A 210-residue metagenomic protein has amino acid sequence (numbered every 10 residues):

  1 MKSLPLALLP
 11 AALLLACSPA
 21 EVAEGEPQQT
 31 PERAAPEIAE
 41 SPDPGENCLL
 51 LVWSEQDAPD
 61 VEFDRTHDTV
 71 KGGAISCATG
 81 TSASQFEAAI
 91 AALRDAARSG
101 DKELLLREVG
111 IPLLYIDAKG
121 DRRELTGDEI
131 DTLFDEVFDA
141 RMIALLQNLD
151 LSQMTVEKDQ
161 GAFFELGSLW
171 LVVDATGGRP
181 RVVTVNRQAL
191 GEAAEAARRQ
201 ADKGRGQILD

Functional and structural regions predicted by a protein language model:
K2-P10: Sec-dependent signal peptide recognition, specifically the positively charged N-region followed immediately by
L15-A16: C-terminal motif of bacterial Sec signal peptides marking the signal peptidase cleavage site
E21-D95, L106-D210: C-terminal-biased regions
R98-S99: Charged, alpha-helical scaffolding/interaction elements associated with membrane systems
